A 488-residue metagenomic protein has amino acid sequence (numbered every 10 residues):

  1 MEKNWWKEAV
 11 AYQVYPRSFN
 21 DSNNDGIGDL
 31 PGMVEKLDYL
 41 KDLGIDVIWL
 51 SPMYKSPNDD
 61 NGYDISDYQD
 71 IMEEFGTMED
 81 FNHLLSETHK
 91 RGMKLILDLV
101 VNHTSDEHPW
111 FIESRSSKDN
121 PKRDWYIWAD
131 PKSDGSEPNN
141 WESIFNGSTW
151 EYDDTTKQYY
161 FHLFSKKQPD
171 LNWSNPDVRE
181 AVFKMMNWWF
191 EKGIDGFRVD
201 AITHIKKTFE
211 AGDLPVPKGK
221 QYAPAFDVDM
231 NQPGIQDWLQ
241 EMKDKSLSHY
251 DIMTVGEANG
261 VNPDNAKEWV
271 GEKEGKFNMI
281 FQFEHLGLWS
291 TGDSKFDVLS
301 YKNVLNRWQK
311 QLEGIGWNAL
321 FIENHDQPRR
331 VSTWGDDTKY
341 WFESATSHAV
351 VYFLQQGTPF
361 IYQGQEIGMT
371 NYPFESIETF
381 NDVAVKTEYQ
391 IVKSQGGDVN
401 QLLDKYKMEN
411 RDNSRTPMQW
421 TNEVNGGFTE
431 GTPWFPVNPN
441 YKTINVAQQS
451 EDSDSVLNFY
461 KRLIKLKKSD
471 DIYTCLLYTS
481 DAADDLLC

Functional and structural regions predicted by a protein language model:
E2-N187, E191, H204-N262, M418: Acidic/aromatic-lined carbohydrate-recognition and catalytic surfaces of CAZymes acting on diverse glycans
N20-V34, K295-V298, G335-W341, F428-W434: Short, polar loop/linker segments at the starts of domains and inter-domain junctions
I48, F197-V199: Hydrophobic residues within beta-strands of alpha/beta enzymes
D106-N140, L239, K243-P417, N422: Conserved alpha/beta catalytic core and glycan-binding cleft of carbohydrate-active enzymes
T149-F161, S165-W173, R411, T416-L466: Glycine-rich phosphate/pyrophosphate-binding loop and adjacent beta-alpha nucleotide/cofactor-binding cores
P169-R179, F226-D229, R330-E343, D404-K405 (+1 more regions): Active-site rim elements
Y478-D485: Conserved small/polar residues in nucleotide/adenosyl-binding loops
